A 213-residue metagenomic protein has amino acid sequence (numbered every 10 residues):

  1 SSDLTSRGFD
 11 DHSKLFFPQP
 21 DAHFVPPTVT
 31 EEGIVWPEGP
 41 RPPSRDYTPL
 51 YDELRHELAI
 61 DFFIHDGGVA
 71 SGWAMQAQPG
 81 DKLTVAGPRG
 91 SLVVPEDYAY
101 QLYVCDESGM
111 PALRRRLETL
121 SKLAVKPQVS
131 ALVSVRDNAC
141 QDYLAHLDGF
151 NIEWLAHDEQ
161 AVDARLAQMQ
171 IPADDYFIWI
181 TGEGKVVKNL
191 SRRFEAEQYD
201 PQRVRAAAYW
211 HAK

Functional and structural regions predicted by a protein language model:
S2-K213: Extended, composition-driven regions rather than compact fold-specific motifs
